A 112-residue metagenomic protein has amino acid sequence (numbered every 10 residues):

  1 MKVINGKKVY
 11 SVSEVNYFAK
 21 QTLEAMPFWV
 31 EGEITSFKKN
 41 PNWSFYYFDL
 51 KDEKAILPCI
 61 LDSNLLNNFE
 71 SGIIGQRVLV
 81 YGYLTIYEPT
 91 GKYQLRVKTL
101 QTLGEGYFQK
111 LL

Functional and structural regions predicted by a protein language model:
M1-L112: OB-fold and OB-like single-stranded nucleic-acid-recognition modules and their adjacent interaction interfaces
